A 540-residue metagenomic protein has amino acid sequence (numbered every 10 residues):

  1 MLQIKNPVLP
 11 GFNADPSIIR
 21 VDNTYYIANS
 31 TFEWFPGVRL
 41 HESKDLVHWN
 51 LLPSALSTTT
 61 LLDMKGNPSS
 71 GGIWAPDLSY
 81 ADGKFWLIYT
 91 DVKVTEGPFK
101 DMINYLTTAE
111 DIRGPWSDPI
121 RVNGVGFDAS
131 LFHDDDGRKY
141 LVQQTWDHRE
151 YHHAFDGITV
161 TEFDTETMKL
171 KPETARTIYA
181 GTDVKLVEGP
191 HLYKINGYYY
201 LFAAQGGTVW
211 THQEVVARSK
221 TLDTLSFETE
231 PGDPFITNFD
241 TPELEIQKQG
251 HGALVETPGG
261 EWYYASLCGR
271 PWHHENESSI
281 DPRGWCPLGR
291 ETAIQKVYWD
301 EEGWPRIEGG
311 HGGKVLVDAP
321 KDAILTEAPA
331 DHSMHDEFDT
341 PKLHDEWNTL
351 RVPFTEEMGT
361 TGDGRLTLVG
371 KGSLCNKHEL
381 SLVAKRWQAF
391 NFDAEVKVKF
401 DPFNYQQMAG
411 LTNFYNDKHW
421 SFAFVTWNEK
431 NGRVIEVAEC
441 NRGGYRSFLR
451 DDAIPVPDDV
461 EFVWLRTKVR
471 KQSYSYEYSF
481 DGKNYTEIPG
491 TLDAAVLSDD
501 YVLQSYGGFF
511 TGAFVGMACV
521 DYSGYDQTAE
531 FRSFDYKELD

Functional and structural regions predicted by a protein language model:
M1-D540: Carbohydrate-active catalytic/glycan-binding domains of CAZyme proteins, especially the secreted or lumenal ectodomains
